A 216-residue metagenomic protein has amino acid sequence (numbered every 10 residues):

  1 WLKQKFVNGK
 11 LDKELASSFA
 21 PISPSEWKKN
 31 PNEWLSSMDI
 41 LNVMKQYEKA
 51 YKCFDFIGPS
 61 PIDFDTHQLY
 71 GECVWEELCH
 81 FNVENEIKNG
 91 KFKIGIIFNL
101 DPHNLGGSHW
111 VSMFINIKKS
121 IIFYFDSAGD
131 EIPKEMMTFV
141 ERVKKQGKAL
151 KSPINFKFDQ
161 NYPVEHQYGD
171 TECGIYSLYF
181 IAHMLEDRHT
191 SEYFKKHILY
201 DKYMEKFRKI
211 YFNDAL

Functional and structural regions predicted by a protein language model:
W1-V111, I117-I122: Cysteine protease catalytic domains with a Cys-His-Asp triad
Q4, N42-K49, N85, T138-K145 (+3 more regions): Charged/polar, solvent-exposed surface patches and flexible loops
V83, I87-K195, Y200: Cysteine protease-like catalytic core of ubiquitin/ubiquitin-like
L199-L216: C-terminal helix/juxtamembrane-tail motif
